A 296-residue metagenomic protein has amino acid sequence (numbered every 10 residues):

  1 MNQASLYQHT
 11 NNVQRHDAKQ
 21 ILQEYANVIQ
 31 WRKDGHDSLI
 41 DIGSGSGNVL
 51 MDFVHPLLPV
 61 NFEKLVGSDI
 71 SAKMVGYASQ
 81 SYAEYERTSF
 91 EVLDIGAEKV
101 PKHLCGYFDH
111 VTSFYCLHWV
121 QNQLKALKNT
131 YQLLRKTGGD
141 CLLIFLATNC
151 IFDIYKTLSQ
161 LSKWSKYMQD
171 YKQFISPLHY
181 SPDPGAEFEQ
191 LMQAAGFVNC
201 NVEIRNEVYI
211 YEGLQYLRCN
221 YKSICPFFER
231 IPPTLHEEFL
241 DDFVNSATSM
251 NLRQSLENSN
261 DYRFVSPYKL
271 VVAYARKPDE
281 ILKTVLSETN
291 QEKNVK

Functional and structural regions predicted by a protein language model:
M1-R15: Class I SAM-dependent transferase core
N2, N199-Y262: C-terminal helical/coil "lid" or tail adjacent to the Rossmann-like core of SAM-dependent
V13-D37, D52-P56: Conserved alpha-helix/loop element of class I SAM-dependent methyltransferases that forms part of the SAM/SAH-binding
D37-P101: Class I SAM-dependent methyltransferase SAM/SAH-binding core
F108-Q123: A short SAM/SAH-binding and catalytic strip from SAM-dependent methyltransferases
L124-D140: A short glycine-rich, Lys/Arg-flanked "PGG" loop and its adjoining helix->strand segment in the class I
D140-E212, F228: Conserved catalytic/acceptor-binding region of the Class I
C219, S266-V295: Core SAM-dependent methyltransferase catalytic element
